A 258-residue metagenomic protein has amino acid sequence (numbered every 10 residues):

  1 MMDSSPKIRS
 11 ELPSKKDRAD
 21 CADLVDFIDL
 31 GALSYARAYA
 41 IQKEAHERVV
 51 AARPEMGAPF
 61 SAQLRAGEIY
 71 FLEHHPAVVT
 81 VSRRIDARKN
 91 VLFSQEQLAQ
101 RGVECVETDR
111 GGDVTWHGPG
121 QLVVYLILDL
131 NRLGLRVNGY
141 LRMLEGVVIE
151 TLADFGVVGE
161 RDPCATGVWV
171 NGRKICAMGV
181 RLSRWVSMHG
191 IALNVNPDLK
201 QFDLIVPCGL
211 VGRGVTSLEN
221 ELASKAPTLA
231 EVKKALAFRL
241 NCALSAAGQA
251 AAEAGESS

Functional and structural regions predicted by a protein language model:
M1-W169, K174-I175, A226-P227, E256-S258: N-terminal lobe of the biotin/lipoate ligase/transferase fold
K7, R181, K200-S258: C-terminal accessory segment of soluble enzyme catalytic cores
N90-Q97, I175-L199: Short, conserved beta-strand/beta-arch hydrophobic-aromatic motifs that form part of recognition grooves or interface
F93, D109-G111, P163, P197-K200 (+2 more regions): Residue-level signal for pocket-adjacent positions within structured domains
V124-L126, T166, M178-V180, I191-V195 (+1 more regions): A structural signal for short, well-ordered beta-strand segments
